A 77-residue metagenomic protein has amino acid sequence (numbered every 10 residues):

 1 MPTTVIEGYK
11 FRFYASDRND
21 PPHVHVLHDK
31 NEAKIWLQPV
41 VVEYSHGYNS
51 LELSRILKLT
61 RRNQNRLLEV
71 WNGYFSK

Functional and structural regions predicted by a protein language model:
M1-D20: Short, charged/polar N-terminal "headpieces" of proteins
M1-T3, E32-K34, L67, S76-K77: Generic detector of short, locally flexible boundary/turn motifs and exposed helical patches
V5, Y9-K10, V40, Y44 (+1 more regions): A general marker of short, structured functional hotspots
Y14-S50: A short, structured beta-strand/loop element
N49-K77: C-terminal structural segments of small proteins and small subunits
